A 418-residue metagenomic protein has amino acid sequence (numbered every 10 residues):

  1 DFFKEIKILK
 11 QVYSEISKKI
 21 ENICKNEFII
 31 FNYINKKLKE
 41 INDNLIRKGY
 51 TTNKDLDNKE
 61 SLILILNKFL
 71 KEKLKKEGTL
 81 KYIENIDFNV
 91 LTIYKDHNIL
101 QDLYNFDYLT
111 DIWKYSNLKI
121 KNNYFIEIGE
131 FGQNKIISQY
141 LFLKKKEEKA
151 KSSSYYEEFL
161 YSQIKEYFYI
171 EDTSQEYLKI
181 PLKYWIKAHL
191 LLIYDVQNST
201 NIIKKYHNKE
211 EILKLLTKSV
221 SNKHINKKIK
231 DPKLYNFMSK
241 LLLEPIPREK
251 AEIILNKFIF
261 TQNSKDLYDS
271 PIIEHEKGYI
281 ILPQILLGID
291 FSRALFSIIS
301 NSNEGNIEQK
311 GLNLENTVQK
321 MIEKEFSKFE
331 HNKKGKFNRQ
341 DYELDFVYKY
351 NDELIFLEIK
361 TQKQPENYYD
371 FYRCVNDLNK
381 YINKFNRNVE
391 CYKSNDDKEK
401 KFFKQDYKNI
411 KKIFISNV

Functional and structural regions predicted by a protein language model:
D1-Q309, K324, K393-I413, V418: Acidic, metal-dependent phosphodiester-chemistry machinery of nucleic-acid enzymes
E157, Y348-E366: Active-site beta-strand-loop-beta-strand hairpin of nuclease catalytic cores that positions key catalytic residues
I273-H275, K334-K336, L354: Active-site cores of enzymes that catalyze phosphoryl transfer or operate on phosphate-rich substrates
I298-T317, C374-K380: A short, highly charged nucleic-acid-interacting micro-segment common to nuclease and nuclease-linked defense proteins
K320-Q340: A short acidic/basic microdomain associated with nuclease active sites
D341-K349: Short acidic loop-to-beta-strand element that houses the catalytic metal-binding Asp/Glu of nuclease active sites
L344, I355, I410: Residue-level detector of short, conserved catalytic/binding motifs and their immediate flanks
T361-N417: Catalytic cores of nucleic-acid endonucleases
